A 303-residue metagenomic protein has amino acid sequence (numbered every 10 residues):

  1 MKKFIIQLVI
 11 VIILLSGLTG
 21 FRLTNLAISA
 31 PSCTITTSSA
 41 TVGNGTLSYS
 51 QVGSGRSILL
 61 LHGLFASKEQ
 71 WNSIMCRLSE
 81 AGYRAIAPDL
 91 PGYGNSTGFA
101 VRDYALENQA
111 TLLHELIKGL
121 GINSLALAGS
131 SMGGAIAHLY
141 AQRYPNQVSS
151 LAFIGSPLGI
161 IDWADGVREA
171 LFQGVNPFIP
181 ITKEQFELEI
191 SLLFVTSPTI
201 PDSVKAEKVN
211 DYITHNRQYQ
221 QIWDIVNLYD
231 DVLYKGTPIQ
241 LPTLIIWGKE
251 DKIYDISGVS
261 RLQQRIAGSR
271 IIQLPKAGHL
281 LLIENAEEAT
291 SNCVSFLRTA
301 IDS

Functional and structural regions predicted by a protein language model:
M1-R56, E80-Y83, N123, R298-S303: Alpha/beta-hydrolase fold catalytic core
G43, S50, A87-A128: Active-site loop/oxyanion-hole signature of alpha/beta-hydrolase fold enzymes
S50-N95: Conserved HGGG/HGGXW glycine-rich cap/lid loop of the alpha/beta-hydrolase fold
H138, Q142-R143, S149-I181: Flexible "cap/lid" loop of the alpha/beta hydrolase fold
D162-V167, I179-P238: Conserved alpha/beta-hydrolase catalytic His-Asp/Glu region
I239, I245-W247, D251: Short beta-strand/loop motif that positions the catalytic acidic residue of the alpha/beta-hydrolase fold
K252-G258: Conserved alpha/beta-hydrolase "acid-adjacent" motif
S269-S303: Catalytic active-site module of serine/aspartate enzymes centered on a nucleophile-bearing elbow/loop
